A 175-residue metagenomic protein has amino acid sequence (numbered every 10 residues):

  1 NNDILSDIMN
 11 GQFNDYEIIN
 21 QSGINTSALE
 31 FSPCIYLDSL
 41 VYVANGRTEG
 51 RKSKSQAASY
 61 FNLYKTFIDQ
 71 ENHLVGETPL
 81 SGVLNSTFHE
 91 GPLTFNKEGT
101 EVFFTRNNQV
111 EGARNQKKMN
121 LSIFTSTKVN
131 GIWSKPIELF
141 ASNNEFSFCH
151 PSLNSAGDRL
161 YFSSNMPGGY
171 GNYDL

Functional and structural regions predicted by a protein language model:
N1-L175: Short, conserved micro-motifs composed of acidic
